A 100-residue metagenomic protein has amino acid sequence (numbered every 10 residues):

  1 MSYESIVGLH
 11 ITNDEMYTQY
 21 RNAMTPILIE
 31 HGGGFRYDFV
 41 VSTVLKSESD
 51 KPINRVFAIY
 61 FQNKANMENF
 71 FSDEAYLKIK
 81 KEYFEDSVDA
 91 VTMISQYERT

Functional and structural regions predicted by a protein language model:
M1-S72, Q96-T100: Short S/T/G/P-rich N-terminal loop/turn motif that feeds into the first structured element of a domain
M67-D89: C-terminal structural segments of small proteins and small subunits
E85-T100: C-terminal end-helix/capping segment
